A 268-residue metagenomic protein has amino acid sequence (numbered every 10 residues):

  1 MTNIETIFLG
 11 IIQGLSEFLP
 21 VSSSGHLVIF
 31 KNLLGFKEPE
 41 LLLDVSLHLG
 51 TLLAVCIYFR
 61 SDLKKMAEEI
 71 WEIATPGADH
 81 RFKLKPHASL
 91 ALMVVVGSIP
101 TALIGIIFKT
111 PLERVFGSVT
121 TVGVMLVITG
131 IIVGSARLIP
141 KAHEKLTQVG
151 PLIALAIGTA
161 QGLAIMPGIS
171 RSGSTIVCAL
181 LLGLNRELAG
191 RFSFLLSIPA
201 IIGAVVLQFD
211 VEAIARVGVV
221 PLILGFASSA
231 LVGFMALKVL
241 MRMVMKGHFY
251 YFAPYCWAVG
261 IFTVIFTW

Functional and structural regions predicted by a protein language model:
M1-W268: Multi-pass membrane proteins that catalyze or facilitate reactions on polyprenyl-/lipid-phosphate substrates and their
